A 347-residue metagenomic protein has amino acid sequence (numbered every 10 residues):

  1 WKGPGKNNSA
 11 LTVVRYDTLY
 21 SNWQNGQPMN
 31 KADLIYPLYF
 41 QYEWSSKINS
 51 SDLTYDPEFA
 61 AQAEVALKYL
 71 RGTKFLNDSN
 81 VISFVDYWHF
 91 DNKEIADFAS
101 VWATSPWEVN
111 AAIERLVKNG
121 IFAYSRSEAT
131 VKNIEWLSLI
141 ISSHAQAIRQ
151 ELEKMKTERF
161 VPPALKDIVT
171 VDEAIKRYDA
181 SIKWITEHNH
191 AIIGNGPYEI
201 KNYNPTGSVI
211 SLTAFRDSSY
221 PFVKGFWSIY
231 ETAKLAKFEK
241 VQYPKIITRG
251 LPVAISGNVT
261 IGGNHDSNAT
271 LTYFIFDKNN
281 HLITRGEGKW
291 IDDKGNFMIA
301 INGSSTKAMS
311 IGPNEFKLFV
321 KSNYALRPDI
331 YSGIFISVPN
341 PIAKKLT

Functional and structural regions predicted by a protein language model:
W1-T347: The feature preferentially marks the first beta-strand/turn patch immediately downstream of a bacterial lipoprotein
